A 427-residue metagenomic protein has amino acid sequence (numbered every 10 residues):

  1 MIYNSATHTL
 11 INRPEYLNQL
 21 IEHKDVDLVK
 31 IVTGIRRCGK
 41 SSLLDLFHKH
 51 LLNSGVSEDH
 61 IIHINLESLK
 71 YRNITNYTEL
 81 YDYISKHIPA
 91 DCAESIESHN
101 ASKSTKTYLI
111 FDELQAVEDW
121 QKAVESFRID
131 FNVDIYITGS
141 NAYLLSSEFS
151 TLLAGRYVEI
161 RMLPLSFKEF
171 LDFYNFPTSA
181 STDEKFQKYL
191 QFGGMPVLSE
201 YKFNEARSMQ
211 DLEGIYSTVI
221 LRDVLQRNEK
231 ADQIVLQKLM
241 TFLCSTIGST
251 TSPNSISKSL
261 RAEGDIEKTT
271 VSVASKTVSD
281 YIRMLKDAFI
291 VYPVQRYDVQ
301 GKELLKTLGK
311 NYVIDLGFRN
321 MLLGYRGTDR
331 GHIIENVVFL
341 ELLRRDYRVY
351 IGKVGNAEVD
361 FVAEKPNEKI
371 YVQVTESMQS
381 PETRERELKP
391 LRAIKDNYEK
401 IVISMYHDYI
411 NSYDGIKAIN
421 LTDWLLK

Functional and structural regions predicted by a protein language model:
T7-D25: Pre-Walker A adenine-sensing motif
V32: Hydrophobic anchor at the beta1->P-loop junction of P-loop NTPases
K40: Conserved lysine of the Walker
L43: Hydrophobic positions on the alpha1 helix immediately C-terminal to the Walker A/P-loop
H63-S95, N100: Short glycine-rich substrate-engagement loop in P-loop NTPases that contacts/grips substrate
K86, H407-K427: Domain-level recognition of nuclease-like catalytic cores that cleave nucleotide substrates
S140-A142, S147-T250, N254: Interdomain motor-coupling "hinge/lid" segment immediately C-terminal to the ATP-binding subdomain of NTP-driven enzymes
F203-K369: Accessory nucleic acid-recognition modules appended to NTPase machines
